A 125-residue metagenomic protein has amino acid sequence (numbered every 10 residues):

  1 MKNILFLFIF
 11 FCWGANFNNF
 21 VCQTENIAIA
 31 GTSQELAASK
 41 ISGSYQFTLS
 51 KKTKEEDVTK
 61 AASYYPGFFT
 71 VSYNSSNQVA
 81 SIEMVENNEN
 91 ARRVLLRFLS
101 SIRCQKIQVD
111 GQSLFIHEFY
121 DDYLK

Functional and structural regions predicted by a protein language model:
M1-N26: Bacterial Sec-dependent N-terminal signal peptides
Q23, Q46-P66: Short amphipathic alpha-helix segments
A28-K51: Short glycine-/aliphatic-rich beta-strand segments at the starts of folded cytosolic domains
D57-P66, R93-R103: Short amphipathic alpha-helices in soluble, non-transmembrane regions that often serve as interface/regulatory elements
G67-S72: A short linear hydrophobic-aromatic micro-motif
Y73-E86: Surface-exposed aromatic
N87-R93: Short, charged/polar, Gly/Pro-enriched secondary-structure boundary elements
S101-K125: Conserved short beta-strand edge segments in small beta-sheet-based binding/regulatory domains
